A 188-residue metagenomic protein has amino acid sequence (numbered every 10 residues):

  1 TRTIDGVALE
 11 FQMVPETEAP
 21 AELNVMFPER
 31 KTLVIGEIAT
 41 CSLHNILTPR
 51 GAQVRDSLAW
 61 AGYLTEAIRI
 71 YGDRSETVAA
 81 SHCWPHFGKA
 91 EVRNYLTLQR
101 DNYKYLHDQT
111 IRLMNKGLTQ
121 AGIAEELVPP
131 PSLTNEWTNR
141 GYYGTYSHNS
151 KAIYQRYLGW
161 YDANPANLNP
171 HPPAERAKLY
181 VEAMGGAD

Functional and structural regions predicted by a protein language model:
T1-L9: Gly/Pro-rich turn-and-neighbor structural signature
A8-K116: Metallo-beta-lactamase
R69-T77, W84-D188: Accessory terminal helices/loops
